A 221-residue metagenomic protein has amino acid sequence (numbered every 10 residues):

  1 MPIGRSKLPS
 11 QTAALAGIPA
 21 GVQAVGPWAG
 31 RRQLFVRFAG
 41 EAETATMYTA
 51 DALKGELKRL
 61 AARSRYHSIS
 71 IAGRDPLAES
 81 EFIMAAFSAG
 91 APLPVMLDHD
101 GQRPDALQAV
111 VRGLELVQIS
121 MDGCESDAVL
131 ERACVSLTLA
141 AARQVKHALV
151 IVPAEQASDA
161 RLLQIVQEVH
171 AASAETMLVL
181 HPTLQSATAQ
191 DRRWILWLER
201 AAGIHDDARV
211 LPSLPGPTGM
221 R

Functional and structural regions predicted by a protein language model:
I3: Short, Gly/Pro- and small/polar-rich lid/capping loops
S6-P9, A13-G26, R32-R112: Conserved Radical SAM active-site core
L77-R221: Conserved AdoMet/S-adenosylmethionine-binding subsite of the radical SAM
